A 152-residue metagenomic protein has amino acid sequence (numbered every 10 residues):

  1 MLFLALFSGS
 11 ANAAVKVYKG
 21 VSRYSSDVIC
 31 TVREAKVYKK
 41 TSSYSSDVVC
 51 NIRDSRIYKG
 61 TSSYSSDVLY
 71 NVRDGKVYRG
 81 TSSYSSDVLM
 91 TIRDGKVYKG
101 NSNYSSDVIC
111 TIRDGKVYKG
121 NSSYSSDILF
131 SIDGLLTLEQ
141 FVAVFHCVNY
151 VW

Functional and structural regions predicted by a protein language model:
L2-D47, R53-S55, T61-D67, R73-G75 (+1 more regions): Long terminal segments
